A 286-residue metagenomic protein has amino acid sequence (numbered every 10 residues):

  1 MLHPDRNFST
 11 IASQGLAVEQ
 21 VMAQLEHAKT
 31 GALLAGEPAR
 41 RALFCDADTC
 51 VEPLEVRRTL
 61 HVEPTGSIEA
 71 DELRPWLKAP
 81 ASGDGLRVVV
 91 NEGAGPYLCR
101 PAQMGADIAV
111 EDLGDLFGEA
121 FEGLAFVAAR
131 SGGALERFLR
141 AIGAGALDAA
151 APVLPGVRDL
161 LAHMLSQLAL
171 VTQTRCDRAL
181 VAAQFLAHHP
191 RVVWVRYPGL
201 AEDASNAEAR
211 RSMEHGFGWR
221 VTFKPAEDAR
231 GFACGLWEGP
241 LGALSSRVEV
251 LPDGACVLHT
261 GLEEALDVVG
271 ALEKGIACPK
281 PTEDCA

Functional and structural regions predicted by a protein language model:
L2-P190, R196, E202, A271-G275 (+1 more regions): Conserved PLP-enzyme active-site core in the AAT-like
N7-T10, S67-I68, L73-P75, V171 (+3 more regions): PLP-dependent enzyme catalytic core of the Aspartate aminotransferase-like
L60, W219-V221, L258: Short, hydrophobic/proline-enriched secondary-structure or compact coil segments at domain edges
A102, S131-G133, A226-D228, E263-A265: Generic structural motif
H163-M164, L180-G254: Conserved small-domain helix->loop->beta segment predominantly found in fold-type I
